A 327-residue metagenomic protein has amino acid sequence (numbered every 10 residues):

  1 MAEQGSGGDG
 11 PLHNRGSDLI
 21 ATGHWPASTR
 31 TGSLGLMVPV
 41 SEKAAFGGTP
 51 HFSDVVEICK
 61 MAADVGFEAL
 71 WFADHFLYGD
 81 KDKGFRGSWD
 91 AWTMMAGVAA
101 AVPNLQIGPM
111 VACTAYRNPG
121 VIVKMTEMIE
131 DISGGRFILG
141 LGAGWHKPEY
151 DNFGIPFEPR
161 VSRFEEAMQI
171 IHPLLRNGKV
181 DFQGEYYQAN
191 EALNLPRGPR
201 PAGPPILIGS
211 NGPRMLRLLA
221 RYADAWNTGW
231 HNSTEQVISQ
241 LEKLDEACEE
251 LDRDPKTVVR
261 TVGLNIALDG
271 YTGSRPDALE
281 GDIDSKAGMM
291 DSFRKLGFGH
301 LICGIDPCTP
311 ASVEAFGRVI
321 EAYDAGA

Functional and structural regions predicted by a protein language model:
A2-A101, P204, D306-T309, V313 (+2 more regions): N-terminal beta1-alpha1-beta2 module of alpha/beta enzyme domains
G5, D9-G32, Y78, D82-G84 (+2 more regions): Internal, glycine-rich beta/alpha segment that forms the wall or movable "lid" of small-molecule/cofactor binding
L34-V38, L70-F72, Q106-P109, F137-L141 (+4 more regions): Hydrophobic faces of well-ordered beta-strands that scaffold small-molecule active sites in alpha/beta enzyme cores
V38-S53, M110-G120, P201-N211, I266-D284: Active-site mouth loops of central-metabolism enzymes
A63, E130, D291-K295: Non-catalytic positions within long, well-ordered alpha-helices that form the structural scaffold/packing of enzyme
D64-F67, G134, A223, G297-G299: A structural motif
K83-G108, R163-I170, L174, E246-L251 (+3 more regions): Alpha-helix-loop-beta-strand connector modules within alpha/beta enzyme cores
N232-C248, C308-A315: Active-site-adjacent beta->alpha loops and helix N-cap segments on the catalytic face of soluble alpha/beta enzymes
